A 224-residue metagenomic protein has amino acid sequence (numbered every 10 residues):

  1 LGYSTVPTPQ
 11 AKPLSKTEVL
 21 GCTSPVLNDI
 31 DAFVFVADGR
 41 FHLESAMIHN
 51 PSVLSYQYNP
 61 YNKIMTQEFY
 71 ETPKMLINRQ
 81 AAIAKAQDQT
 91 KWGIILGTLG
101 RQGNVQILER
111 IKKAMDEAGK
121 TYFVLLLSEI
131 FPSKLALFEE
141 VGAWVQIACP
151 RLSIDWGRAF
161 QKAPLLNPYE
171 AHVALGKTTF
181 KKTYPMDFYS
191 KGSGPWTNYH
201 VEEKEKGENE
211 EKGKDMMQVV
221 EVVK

Functional and structural regions predicted by a protein language model:
L1, D31-F35, Q89-Q102, Q146: Short hydrophobic beta-strand segments
L1-I64: The feature marks the mature, well-folded catalytic cores of soluble enzymes
T5-E18, Y56-I64, G119-P132, L166-G176: A generic structural motif
V19-L27, Y70-L76, L137-G142, T179-D187: Short, surface-exposed amphipathic charged segments that create phosphate/polyanion-binding patches used for binding
I30, N50, Q89, V141-G142 (+1 more regions): Short, well-ordered alpha-helix to beta-strand connector turns
D31-A32, A37-G39, G142-W156: Glycine-rich phosphate-binding loop
H42-Y122, E129-F138: Redox- and metal-dependent alpha/beta enzyme cores, enriched for Fe-S-associated oxidoreductases and cofactor-handling
I48-H49, Y61-T72, P150-K224: Peripheral docking tails and interdomain loops at the edges of cofactor- or intermediate-handling domains
